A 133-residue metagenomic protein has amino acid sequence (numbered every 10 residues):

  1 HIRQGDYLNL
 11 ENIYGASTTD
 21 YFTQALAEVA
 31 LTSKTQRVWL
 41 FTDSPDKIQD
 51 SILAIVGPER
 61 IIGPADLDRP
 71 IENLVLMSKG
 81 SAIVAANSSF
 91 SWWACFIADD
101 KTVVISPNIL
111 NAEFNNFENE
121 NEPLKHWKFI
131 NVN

Functional and structural regions predicted by a protein language model:
H1-P70: Core catalytic architecture of nucleotide-activated donor-dependent transferases building glycoconjugates
Y21, D46-D50, W92-W93, L110 (+1 more regions): Tryptophan-centered motif/residue detector
A27, E113-N133: Leloir-type glycosyltransferase catalytic cores
Q36-V38, E59-R60, G80-I83, K101-I105 (+1 more regions): Hydrophobic beta-strand segments of well-ordered beta-sheets in folded domains
Q49-V56, I97-A98, N115-E118: Short loop/helix-cap segments at secondary-structure boundaries that form the rim of catalytic
P64-A65, N108, I130-N133: Residues at the C-termini of beta-strands that transition into short coil/loop
P70-N116: A donor-sugar binding/catalytic signature common to diverse glycosyltransferases and related nucleotide-sugar
